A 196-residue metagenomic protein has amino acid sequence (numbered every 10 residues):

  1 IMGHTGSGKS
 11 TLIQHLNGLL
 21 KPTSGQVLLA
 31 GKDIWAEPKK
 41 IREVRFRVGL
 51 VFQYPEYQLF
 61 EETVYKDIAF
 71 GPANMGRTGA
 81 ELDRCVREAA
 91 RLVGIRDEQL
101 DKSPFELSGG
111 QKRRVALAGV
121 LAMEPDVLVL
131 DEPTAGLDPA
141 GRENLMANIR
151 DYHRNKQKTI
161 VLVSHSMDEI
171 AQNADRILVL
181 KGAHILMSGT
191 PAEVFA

Functional and structural regions predicted by a protein language model:
N17: Helix-to-loop junction immediately C-terminal to a conserved catalytic motif
Q26-E43: ABC ATPase NBD Q-loop/coupling interface
A80-E98: Conserved ABC ATPase "signature" region
S103-L107, Q111: Conserved ABC ATPase signature
L128-D131: Catalytic Walker B motif of ABC-type/P-loop ATPase nucleotide-binding domains
I170-Q172: A short, surface-exposed alpha-helical micro-motif characterized by mixed small hydrophobic and charged/polar residues
H184-A196: Conserved beta-strand-loop-alpha-helix hinge in the C-terminal portion of ABC ATPase nucleotide-binding domains
